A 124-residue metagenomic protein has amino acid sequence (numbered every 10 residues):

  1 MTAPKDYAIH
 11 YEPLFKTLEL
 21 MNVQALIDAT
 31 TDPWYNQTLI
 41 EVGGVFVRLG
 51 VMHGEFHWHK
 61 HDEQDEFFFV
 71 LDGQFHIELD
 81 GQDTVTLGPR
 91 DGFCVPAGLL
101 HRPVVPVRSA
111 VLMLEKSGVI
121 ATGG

Functional and structural regions predicted by a protein language model:
M1-R48: A short, N-terminal "cap"/entry segment at the start of jelly-roll beta-barrel domains of the cupin/DSBH fold
D32-P33, F46-D62: Conserved short histidine dyad/triad with adjacent acidic residue
G43, L71-D72, G88-P89, V107 (+1 more regions): A cytosolic small-molecule/anion-sensing beta-strand core signal
V45-F46, F75, D83, L99: Short acidic/polar mixed-charge low-complexity motifs
L49, T84-T86, R102, A110: Well-ordered beta-strand positions in beta-sheet-rich domains
V51-M52, H61-D80, L114: Short, conserved beta-strand element in jelly-roll/cupin
G81-A97: Short acidic-glycine-tyrosine-enriched beta hairpin
A97-G124: Ligand-binding loop in jelly-roll beta-barrel domains
